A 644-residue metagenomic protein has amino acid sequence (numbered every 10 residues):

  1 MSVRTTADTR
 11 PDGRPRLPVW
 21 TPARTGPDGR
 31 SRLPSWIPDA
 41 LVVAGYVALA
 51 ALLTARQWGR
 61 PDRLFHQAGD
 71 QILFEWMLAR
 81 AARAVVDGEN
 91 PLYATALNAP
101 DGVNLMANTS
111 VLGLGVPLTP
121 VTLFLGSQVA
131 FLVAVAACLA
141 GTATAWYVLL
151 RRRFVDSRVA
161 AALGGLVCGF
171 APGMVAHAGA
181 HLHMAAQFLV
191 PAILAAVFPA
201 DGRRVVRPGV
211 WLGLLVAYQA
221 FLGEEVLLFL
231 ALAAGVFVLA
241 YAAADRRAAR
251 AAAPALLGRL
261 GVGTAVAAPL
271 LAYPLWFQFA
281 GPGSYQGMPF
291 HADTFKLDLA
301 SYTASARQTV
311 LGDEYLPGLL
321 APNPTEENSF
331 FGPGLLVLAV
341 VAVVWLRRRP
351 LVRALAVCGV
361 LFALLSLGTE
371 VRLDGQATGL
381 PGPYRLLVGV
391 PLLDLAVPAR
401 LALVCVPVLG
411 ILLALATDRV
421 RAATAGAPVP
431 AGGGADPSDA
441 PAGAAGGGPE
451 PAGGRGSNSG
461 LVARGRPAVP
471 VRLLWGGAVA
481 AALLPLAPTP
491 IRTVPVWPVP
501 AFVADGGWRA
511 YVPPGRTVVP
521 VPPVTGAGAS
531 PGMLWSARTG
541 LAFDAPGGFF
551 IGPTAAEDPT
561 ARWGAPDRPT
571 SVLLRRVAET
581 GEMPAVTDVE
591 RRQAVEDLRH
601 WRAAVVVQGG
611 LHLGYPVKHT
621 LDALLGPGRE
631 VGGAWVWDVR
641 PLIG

Functional and structural regions predicted by a protein language model:
M1-R56, A255-T264, L351-C358: Start-transfer (signal-anchor) and selected internal transmembrane alpha helices of multi-pass inner/ER membrane
Y46, V135-R153, R158-A244, R259-L271 (+1 more regions): Membrane-embedded helix bundles of polyisoprenyl
A50-T142, L166, P172-F188, A300-L320 (+1 more regions): Membrane-interface coil-to-helix junctions
Q67, H177-M184, P317-N323, E327 (+1 more regions): Membrane-helix boundary/interfacial segments in multi-pass membrane proteins
G69-A84, L256, G263-T264, P269-V343 (+2 more regions): Periplasmic/ER-lumenal interhelical loops and adjacent helix-loop junctions in multi-pass membrane proteins
R246-L260, A339-P381, R464-G465, V469: Membrane-interface helix-loop-helix junctions at transmembrane boundaries of multi-pass membrane enzymes, predominantly
G261-A268, I411, T417-A487: Signature aromatic-anchored transmembrane alpha helix within multi-pass, membrane-resident enzymes that catalyze glycan
P470-A556: Extracytoplasmic
